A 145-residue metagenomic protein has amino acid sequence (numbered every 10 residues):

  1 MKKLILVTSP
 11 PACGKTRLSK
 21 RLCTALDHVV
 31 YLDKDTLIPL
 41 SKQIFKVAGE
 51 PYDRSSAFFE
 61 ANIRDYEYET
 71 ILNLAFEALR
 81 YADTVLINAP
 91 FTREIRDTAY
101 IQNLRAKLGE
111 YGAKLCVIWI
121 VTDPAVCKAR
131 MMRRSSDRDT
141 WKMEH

Functional and structural regions predicted by a protein language model:
M1-I5, A82-D83: Pre-Walker A (Motif I) flank of P-loop NTPase domains
S9: The Walker A (P-loop) glycine that initiates the GxxxxGKT/S ATP-binding motif of P-loop NTPases
C13: ATP-binding Walker
T16: Walker A/P-loop
K20-T70, F76: Conserved substrate/cofactor phosphate-moiety recognition/catalytic segment in nucleotide-dependent phosphotransferases
T36-I38, T92, V121-C127: Conserved nucleotide-binding/hydrolysis micro-motifs of P-loop NTPases
Y52, A57-F58, L108-H145: A glycine- and Lys/Arg-enriched "phosphate-lid" helix/loop adjacent to the NTP-binding pocket of small-molecule kinases
N62-Y111: Glycine-rich phosphate-binding loop used to anchor ATP phosphates in small-molecule kinases, encompassing both
